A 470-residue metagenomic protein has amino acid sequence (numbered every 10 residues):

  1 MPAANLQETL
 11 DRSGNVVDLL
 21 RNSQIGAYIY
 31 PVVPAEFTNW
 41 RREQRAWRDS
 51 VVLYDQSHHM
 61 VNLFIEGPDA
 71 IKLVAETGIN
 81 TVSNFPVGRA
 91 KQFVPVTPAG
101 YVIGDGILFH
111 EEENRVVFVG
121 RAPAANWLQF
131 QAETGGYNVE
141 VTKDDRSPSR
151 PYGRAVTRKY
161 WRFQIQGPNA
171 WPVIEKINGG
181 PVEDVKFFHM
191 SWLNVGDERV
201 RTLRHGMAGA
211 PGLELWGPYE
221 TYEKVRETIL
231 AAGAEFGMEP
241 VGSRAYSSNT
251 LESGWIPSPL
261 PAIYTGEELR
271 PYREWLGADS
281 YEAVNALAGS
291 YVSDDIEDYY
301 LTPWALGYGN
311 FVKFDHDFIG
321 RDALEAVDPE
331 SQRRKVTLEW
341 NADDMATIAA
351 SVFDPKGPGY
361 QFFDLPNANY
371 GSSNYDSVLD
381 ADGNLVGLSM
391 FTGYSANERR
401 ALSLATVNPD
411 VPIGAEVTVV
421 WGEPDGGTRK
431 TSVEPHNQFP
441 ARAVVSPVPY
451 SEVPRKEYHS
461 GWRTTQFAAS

Functional and structural regions predicted by a protein language model:
M1-Q92, K335: Acidic, proline/glycine-enriched N-terminal capping motif
M1-V32, H110-S470: Conserved, structured C-terminal
R42-D49, P95-D105, N194-L203, V386-L388: Short amphipathic beta-strand starts and helix->beta connectors
S57, I107, W216: Anionic group-transfer/hydrolysis microenvironments
V61, D69-V74, R89-K91, V102-I107 (+3 more regions): Generic hydrophobic, aliphatic-rich segments that mediate packing or membrane embedding
N84-P86, P95-Y101, G106-E112, T134 (+1 more regions): Short, charge-rich binding segments
R89-V94, F187-H189: Acidic/glycine-enriched edge-of-secondary-structure segments
